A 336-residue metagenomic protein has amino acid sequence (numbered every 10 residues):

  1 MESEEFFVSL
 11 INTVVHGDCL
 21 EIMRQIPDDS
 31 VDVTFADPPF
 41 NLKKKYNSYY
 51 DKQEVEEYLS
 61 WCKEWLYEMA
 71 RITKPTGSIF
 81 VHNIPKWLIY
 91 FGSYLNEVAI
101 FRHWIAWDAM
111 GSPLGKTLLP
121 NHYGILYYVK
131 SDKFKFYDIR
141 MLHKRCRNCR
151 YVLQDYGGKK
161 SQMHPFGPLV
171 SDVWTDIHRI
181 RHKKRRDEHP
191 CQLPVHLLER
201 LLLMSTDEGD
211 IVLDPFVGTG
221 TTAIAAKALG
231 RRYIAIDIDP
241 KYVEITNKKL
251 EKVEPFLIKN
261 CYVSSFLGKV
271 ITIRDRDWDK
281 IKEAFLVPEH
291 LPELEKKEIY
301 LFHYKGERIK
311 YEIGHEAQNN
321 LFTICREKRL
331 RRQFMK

Functional and structural regions predicted by a protein language model:
E2-I236, P240-I245, L321: Core catalytic lobe of class I
E244-K336: PRPP-dependent phosphoribosyltransferase catalytic core
